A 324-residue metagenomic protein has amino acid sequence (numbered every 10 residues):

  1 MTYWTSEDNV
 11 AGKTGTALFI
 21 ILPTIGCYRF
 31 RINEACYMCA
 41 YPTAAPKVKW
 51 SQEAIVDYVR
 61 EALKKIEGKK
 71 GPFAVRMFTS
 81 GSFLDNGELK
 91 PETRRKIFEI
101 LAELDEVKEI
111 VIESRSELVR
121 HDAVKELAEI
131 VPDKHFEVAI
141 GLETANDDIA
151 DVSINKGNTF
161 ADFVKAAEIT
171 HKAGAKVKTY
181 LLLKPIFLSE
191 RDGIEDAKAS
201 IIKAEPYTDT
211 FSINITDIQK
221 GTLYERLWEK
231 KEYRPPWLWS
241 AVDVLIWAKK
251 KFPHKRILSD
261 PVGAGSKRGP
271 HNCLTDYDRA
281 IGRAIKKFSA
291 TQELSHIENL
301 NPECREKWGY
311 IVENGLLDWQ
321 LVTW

Functional and structural regions predicted by a protein language model:
T2-T5, T216-W324: Auxiliary Fe-S-binding modules of radical SAM enzymes
V10-D57: Canonical Radical SAM [4Fe-4S] cluster-binding loop centered on the CxxxCxxC motif and its immediate flanking residues
P42-Y58, K65-P91, L104-V119, K134-D162 (+1 more regions): Core AdoMet radical
L63-K70, I97-D105, K125-H135, E168-A173 (+1 more regions): Acidic (Asp/Glu)-rich catalytic clusters
S80-S82, R115-E117, E143-D147, L182-I186 (+2 more regions): Active-site beta-loop-alpha junctions enriched in small/polar residues
E88-R95, R120-E129, R191: Distinct, well-ordered alpha-helical segments
V111, D148-K156, L182-R191, K231-E232: Surface-exposed cleft-lining segments at the edges of enzyme active sites
A161-T222, V242-P261: Conserved C-terminal portion of the radical SAM core fold that forms the substrate/S-adenosylmethionine-binding
